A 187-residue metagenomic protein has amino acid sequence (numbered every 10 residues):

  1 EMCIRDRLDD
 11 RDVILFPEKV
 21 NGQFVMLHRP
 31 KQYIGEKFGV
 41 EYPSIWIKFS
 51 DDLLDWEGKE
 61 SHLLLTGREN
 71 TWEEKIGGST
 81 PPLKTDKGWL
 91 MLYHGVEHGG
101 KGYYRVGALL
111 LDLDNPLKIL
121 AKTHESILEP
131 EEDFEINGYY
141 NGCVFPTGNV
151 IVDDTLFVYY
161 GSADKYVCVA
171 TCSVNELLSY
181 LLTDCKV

Functional and structural regions predicted by a protein language model:
M2-I4: Short, small-residue-biased leader/transition segments that mark boundaries at the very start of proteins
R11-F16, G78-P81, F145-G148: Beta-propeller and closely related beta-sheet repeat lectin domains
V13-F38, G88-V96, T155-S162: Hydrophobic core segments of beta-strands in well-ordered, beta-rich domains
E36-P43, G100-Y104: Short, solvent-exposed loop/turn segments at conserved positions within beta-propeller repeat blades
Y42-D52, R105-N115, V169-L178, C185: Beta-propeller blade signature
L63-G77, K118-N149: Conserved blade-ending motifs and adjacent loop-strand segments that build the rim/top face of beta-propeller domains
I76-S126: Loop/turn-rich, solvent-exposed surfaces of beta-rich toroidal or solenoidal domains
V150-D184: Blade-level signature of beta-propeller repeat domains, shared across WD40, Kelch, NHL, RCC1 and BNR/Asp-box propellers
